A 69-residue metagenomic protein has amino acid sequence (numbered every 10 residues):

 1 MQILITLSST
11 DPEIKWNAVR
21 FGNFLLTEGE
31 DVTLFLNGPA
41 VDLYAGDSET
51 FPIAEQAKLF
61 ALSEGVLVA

Functional and structural regions predicted by a protein language model:
M1-I3, E28-D31, S63-E64: Short coil/turn connectors at secondary-structure junctions
I3-K15, V41-S48: Short, glycine-rich nucleotide/cofactor-binding loops
E13-N17, P52-E55: Conserved active-site and cofactor/substrate-binding residues in soluble primary-metabolism enzymes
K15-T27: Histidine-anchored nucleotide/phosphate-binding helix
V19-F21, D47-F51: Short, glycine/charged-enriched secondary-structure capping and boundary segments
G22, V32-N37, L67-A69: Short internal beta-strands
E28-D31, N37-L43: Small/aliphatic-rich secondary-structure junction motif
T50-A69: A glycine-rich helix N-cap at a beta->alpha junction
